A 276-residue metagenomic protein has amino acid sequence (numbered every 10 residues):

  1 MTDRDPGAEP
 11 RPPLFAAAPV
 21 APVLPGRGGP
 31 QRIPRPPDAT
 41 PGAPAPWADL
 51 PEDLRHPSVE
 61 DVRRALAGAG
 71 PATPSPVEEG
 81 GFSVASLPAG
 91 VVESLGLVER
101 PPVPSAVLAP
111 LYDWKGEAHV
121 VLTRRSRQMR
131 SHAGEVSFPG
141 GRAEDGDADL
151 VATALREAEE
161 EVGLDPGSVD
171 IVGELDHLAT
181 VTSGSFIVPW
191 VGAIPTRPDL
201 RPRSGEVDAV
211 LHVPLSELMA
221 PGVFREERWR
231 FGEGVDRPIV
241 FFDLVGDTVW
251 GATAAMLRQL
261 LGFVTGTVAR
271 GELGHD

Functional and structural regions predicted by a protein language model:
M1-S137, R142-E160, L164-V188, A193-P198 (+2 more regions): N-terminal leader/linker segments that precede catalytic domains of diphosphate-processing enzymes
P202-V245: NUDIX/MutT-family hydrolases
